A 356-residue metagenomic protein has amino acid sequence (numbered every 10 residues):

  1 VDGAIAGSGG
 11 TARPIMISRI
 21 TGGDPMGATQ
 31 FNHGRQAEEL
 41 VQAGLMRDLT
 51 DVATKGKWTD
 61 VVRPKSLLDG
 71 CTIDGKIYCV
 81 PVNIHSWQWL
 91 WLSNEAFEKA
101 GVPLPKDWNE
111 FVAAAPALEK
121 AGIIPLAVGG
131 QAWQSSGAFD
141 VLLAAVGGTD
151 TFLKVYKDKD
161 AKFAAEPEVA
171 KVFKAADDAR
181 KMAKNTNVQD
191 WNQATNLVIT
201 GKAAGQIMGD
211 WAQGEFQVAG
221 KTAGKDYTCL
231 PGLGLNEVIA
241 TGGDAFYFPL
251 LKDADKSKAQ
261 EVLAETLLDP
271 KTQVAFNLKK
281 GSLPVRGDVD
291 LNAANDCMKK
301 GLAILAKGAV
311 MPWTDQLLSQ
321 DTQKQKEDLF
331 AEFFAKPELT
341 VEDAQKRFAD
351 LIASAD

Functional and structural regions predicted by a protein language model:
V1-E38, A43, K55-K57, D255-K258 (+2 more regions): Conserved N-terminal structural module of periplasmic/extracytoplasmic solute-binding proteins
A4-I15, N32-R35, W108-A113, T186-I199: Short helix-initiation/N-cap motifs at beta->coil->alpha
G34-W87, D140: Hinge/lid segment of periplasmic solute-binding proteins
T50-R63, V146-K171, V218-T222, Y227-V238 (+1 more regions): Short, solvent-exposed loop/beta-turn-alpha elements that line the ligand-binding surface or hinge of extracytoplasmic
I73, Y78-V82, Q88, V112-A161 (+1 more regions): Extracytoplasmic/periplasmic solute-binding protein
E98, A306-D356: Conserved C-terminal helix/tail region of periplasmic/extracytoplasmic solute-binding proteins
A100, K181, A219-G281: Extracytoplasmic/periplasmic substrate-recognition and gating elements
A115, K157-N187: Glycine-centered hinge/linker elements that transmit conformational signals in sensory and ligand-binding systems
